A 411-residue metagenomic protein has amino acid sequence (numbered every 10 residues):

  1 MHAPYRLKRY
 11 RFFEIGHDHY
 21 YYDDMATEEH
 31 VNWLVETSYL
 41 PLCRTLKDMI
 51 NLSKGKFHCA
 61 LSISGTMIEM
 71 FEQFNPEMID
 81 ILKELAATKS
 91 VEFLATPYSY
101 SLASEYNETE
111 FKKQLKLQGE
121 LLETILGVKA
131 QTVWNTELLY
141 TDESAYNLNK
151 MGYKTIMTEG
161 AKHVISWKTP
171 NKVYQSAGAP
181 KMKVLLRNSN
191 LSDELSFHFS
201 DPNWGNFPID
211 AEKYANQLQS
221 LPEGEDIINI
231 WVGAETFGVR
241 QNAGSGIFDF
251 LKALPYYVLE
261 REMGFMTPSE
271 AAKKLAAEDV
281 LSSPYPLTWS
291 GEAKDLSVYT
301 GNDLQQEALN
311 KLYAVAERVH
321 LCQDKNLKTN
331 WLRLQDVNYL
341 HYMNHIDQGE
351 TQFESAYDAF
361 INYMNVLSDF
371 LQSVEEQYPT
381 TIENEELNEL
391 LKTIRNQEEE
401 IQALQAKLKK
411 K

Functional and structural regions predicted by a protein language model:
M1-S38, K172-M182, L186, D201-W204 (+1 more regions): Active-site and substrate-binding clefts of carbohydrate-active enzymes
P4-N107, Q131-W134, K154-E159, T267: Short, well-structured secondary-structure segments
C43-K47, I79-K83, K112-L122, A145 (+3 more regions): Generic structural signal for well-ordered alpha-helices, preferentially at hydrophobic/aromatic core positions
M78-A95, V128, N149-T169, Y174-L186: Acidic, His- and aromatic-enriched active-site or binding-groove loops in soluble protein domains that engage sugars
S90-S101, I125-W134, V184-S192, I227-G233: Core alpha/beta catalytic barrel or barrel-like domain that forms the active/cofactor pocket in diverse metabolic
S104-Y106, V164-K172, E194-S196, A277: Short, charged, surface-exposed secondary-structure boundary motifs
E108-E137, N216-W231: CE4/NodB-like, metal-dependent polysaccharide N-deacetylase domain that modifies extracellular/periplasmic N-acetylated
K116-P170, T236-L254: Catalytic domains of cell-wall/extracellular-matrix polysaccharide-remodeling enzymes, centered on de-N-acetylation
